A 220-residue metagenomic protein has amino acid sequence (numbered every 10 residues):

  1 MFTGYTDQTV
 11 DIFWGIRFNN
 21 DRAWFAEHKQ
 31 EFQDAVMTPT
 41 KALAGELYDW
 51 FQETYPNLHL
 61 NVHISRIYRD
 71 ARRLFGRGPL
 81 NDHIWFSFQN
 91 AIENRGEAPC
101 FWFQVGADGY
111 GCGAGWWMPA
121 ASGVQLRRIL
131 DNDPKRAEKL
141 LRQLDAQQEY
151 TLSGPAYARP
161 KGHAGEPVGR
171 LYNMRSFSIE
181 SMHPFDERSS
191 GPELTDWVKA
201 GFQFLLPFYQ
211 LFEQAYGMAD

Functional and structural regions predicted by a protein language model:
M1-A26, D186-P192, A215-A219: Short, charged, low-complexity amphipathic alpha-helix
M1-D7, A42-G45, F202, L206 (+1 more regions): Polybasic/polar functional segments that serve as interface/processing modules
W14-I67: Active-site acidic/histidine clusters and adjacent loop/turn architecture that either coordinate catalytic ions
P56-L80, I84, Q148-G162: A short, surface-exposed loop/turn module that caps and links secondary-structure elements
R72-D131: Aromatic- and glycine-enriched beta-alpha-beta binding-site module
W102, V168-G169: Short, surface-exposed charged micro-motifs
V105-E166: Compact, glycine/acidic-enriched structural inserts
R170-D220: Charge-rich, low-complexity terminal tails
